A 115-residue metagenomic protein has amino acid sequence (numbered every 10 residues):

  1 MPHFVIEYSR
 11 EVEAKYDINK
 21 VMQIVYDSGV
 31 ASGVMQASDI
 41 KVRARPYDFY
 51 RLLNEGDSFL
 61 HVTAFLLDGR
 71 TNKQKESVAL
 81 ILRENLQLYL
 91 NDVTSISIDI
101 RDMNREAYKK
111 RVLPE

Functional and structural regions predicted by a protein language model:
P2-E115: A domain-level signal for the structural core that forms small-molecule/cofactor-binding pockets and catalytic centers
